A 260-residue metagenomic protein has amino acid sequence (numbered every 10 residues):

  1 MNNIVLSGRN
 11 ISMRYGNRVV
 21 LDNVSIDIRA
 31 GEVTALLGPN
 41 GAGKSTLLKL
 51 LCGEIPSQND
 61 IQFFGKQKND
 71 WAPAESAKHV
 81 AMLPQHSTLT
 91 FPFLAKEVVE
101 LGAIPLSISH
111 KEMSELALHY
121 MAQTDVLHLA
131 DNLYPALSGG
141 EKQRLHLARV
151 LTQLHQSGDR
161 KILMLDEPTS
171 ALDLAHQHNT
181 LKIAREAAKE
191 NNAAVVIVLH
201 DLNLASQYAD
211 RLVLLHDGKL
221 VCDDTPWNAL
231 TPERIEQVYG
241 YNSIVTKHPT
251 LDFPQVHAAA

Functional and structural regions predicted by a protein language model:
L6, V20-D22: Conserved structural motif at the start of ABC-family nucleotide-binding domains
L37-P39: The feature captures the beta-strand-to-loop junction immediately N-terminal to the Walker
C52: Helix-to-loop junction immediately C-terminal to a conserved catalytic motif
N59-N69: Conserved ABC transporter NBD signature motif
E112-L129, L151: Conserved ABC ATPase "signature" region
L133-L137, E141: Conserved ABC ATPase signature
R160-E167: Catalytic Walker B motif of ABC-type/P-loop ATPase nucleotide-binding domains
T231-P232, E236-A260: ABC ATPase nucleotide-binding domains
